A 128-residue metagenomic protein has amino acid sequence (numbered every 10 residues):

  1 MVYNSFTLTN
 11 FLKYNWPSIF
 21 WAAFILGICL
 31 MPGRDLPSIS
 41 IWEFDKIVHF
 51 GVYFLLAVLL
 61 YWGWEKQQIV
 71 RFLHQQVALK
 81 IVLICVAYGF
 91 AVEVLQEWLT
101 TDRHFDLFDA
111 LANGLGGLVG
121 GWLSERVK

Functional and structural regions predicted by a protein language model:
V2-R103, L107-F108, G114-K128: Bulky hydrophobic segments
